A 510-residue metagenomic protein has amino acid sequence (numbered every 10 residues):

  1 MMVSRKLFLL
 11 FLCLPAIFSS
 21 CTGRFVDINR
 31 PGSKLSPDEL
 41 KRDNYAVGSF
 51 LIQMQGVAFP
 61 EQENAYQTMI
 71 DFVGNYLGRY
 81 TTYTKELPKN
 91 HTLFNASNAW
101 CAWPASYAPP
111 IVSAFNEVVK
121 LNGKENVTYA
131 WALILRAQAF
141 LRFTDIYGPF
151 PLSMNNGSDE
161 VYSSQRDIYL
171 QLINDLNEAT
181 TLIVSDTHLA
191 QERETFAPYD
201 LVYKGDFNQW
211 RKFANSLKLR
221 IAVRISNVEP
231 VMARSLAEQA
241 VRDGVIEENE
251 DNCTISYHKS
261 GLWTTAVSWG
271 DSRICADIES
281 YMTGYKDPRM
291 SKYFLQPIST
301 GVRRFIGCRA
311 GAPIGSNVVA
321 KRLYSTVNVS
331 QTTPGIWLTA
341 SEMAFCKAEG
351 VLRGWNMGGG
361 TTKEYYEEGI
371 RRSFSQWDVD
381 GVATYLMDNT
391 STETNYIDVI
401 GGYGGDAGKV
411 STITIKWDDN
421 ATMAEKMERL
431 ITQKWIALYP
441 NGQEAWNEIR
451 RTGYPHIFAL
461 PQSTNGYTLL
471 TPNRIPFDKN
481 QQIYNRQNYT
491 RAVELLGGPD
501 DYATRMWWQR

Functional and structural regions predicted by a protein language model:
M1-R30: Bacterial Sec-dependent N-terminal signal peptides
M1-V3, S20, Y45, S185-D186 (+1 more regions): Bimodal feature
L12, C21-R24, M54, A137 (+2 more regions): Terminal processing/anchoring signals of secreted or surface-associated proteins and related intramolecular
C21-G78, N465-R510: Membrane-proximal, proline-rich intrinsically disordered regions
R24-V26, C101, P455: Extracellular glycan-recognition regions
E63-F72, P149-F150, A233-R234, G442-N447: Beta-strand acidic-aromatic groove motif in beta-rich domains, primarily in extracellular
R79-G381, D419-E428, Q433: Structured, solvent-exposed acidic/aromatic patches
Q376-R510: C-terminal functional modules
